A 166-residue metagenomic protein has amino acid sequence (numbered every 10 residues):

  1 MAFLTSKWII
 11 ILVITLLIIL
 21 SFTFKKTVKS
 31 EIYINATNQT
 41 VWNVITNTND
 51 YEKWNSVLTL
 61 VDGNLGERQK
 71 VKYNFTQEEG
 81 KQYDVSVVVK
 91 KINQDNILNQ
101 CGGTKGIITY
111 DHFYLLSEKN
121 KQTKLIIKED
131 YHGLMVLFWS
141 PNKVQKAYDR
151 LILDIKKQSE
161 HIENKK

Functional and structural regions predicted by a protein language model:
A2-D62: Hydrophobic ligand-binding cavity/cleft-lining segments
A2-V13, I18-F24, E78-Q122, D130-G133: Hydrophobic-ligand binding "helix-grip"
E31-N35, N74, V88, L115: Generic structural detector for well-ordered beta-strands
N38, I45-T48, R68, S86 (+2 more regions): Extracytoplasmic/secreted envelope proteins and their assembly/folding machinery, especially bacterial periplasmic
W42-I45, Y51-N55, I92, N99-Q100 (+2 more regions): Broad hydrophobic/π-residue packing in well-ordered secondary structure
E52-K53, D62-I107, H132, L153 (+1 more regions): Glycine-rich portal/gate segments that line the openings of hydrophobic small-molecule binding cavities
L60-N64, K72-N74, N120, V144-A147: Juxtamembrane/interface motifs at transmembrane-helix termini
G102-Q158, N164-K166: Beta-strand/loop substructures that line and gate deep hydrophobic ligand-binding cavities in soluble
